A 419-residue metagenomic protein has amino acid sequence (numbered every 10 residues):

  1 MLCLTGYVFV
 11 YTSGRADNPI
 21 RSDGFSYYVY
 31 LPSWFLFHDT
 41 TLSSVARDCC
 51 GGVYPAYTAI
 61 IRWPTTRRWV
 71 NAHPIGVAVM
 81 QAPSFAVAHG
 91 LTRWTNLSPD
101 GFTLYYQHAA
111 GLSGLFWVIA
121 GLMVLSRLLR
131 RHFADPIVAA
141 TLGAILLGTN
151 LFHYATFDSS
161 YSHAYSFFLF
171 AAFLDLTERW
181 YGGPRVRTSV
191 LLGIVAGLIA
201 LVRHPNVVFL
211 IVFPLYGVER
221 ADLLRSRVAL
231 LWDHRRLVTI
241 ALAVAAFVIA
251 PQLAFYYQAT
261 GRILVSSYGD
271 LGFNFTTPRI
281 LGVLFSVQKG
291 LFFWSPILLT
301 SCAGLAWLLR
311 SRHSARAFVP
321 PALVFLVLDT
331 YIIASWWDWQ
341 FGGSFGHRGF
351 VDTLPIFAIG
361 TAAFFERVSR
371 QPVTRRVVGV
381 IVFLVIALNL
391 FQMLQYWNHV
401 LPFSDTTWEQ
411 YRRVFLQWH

Functional and structural regions predicted by a protein language model:
L31, L142-G143, T188-R203, L210-P214 (+1 more regions): Membrane-interface alpha helices of multi-pass inner-membrane proteins
L36-L112, W337-D338: Interfacial juxtamembrane loops and adjacent helix segments that form the catalytic/substrate-binding surfaces
R93-G101, A120-T149, F168, G182-L192 (+1 more regions): Transmembrane-helix signature of polytopic, membrane-embedded enzymes that assemble or transfer cell-envelope glycans
P99-G121, V138, L142-A172, L176 (+1 more regions): Aromatic- and kink-enriched transmembrane "portal" helix at the membrane-lumen/periplasm boundary that abuts
L122-M123, L224-V228, F293-R316, F357-F364 (+1 more regions): Hydrophobic, aromatic-rich transmembrane alpha-helices and their immediate juxtamembrane boundary segments
R131, R185, A221-I240, A303-V324 (+1 more regions): Membrane-interface helix-loop-helix junctions at transmembrane boundaries of multi-pass membrane enzymes, predominantly
Y165-A196, V212-F213, I356-G360: Specific aromatic-rich, kink-prone transmembrane helix
V212, R220, R235-G304, P321-S335 (+1 more regions): Membrane-lumen/periplasm interface segments of specific transmembrane helices in polyprenyl phosphate-linked
